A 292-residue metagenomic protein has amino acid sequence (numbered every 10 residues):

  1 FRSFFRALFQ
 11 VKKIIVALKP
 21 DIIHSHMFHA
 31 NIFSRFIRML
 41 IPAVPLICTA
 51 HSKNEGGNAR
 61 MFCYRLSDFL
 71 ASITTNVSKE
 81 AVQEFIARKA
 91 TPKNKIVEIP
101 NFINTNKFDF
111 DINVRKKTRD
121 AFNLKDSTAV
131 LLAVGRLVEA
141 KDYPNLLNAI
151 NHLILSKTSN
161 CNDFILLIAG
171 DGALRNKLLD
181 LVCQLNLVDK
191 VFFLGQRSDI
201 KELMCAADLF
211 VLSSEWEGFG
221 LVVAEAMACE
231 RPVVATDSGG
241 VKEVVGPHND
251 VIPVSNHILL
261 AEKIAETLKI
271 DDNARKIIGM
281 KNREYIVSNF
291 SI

Functional and structural regions predicted by a protein language model:
S25-N31, A50: Short His-centered aromatic/hydrophobic patch
S72-E98, I103-F108: A short, active-site helix/loop in glycosyltransferases that binds the activated sugar's phosphate group
D109-L124, N273: A short helix/loop element that forms part of the nucleotide-sugar donor recognition site in Leloir-type
A129-L155, A173-D180, L221, I258: A conserved mid-protein helix/loop that constitutes part of the nucleotide-sugar donor-binding site
L179-G195: Nucleotide-activated donor-binding/catalytic signature segment of Leloir-type glycosyltransferases, i.e., the conserved
Q196, E215: Aromatic "clamp/platform" in nucleotide-sugar-dependent glycosyltransferases that forms part of the donor/acceptor
P232-A235: Short hydrophobic beta-strand element within catalytic cores of glycosyltransferases and related nucleotide-activated
P247-I258, A265-D272: Conserved acidic donor-binding segment of nucleotide-sugar-dependent glycosyltransferases
